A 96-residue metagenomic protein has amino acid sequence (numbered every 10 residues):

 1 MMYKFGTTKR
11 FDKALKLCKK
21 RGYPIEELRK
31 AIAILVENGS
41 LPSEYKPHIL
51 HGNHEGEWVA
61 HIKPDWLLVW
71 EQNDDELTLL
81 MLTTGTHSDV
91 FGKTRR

Functional and structural regions predicted by a protein language model:
M1-K4, K13-K16, Y23-I25, D65-L67 (+1 more regions): Enriched for short, Lys/Arg-rich terminal
G6-P42: N-terminal first-folded block
I34-H61: A short, surface-exposed loop/turn module that caps and links secondary-structure elements
